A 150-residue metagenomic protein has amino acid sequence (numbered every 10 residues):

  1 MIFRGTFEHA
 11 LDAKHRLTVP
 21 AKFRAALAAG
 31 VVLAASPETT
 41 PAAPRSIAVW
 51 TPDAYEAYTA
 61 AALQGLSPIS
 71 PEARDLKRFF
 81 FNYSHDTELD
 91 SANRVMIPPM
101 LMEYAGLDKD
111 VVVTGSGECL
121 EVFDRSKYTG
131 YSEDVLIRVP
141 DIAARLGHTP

Functional and structural regions predicted by a protein language model:
M1-A25: N-terminal leader/capping segments at the start of a protein or of a new domain
T6, P44, S84, D108: Short coil/loop residues immediately preceding or within conserved phosphate-binding loops of NTP-utilizing enzyme
H15-V19, V49, N93-I97, L120-V122: Short, structured motif recognition centered on aromatic/hydrophobic residues
T18-L66: Acidic (E/D-rich), amphipathic helical modules within compact regulatory domains
A28-P41, I69, E103-F123, K127 (+1 more regions): A short beta-strand-loop micro-motif that forms or neighbors metal/cofactor- and ligand-binding patches at active-site
W50-F80, H85-D86, D141, L146 (+1 more regions): Aromatic-anchored, charged helix-turn/loop surface patch used as a conserved interaction hotspot
H85-R94, P99-D108: Beta-rich strand-turn-strand
E121, S126-P150: Short, Lys/Arg-rich amphipathic alpha-helical interaction segments that bind nucleic acids or acidic protein surfaces
